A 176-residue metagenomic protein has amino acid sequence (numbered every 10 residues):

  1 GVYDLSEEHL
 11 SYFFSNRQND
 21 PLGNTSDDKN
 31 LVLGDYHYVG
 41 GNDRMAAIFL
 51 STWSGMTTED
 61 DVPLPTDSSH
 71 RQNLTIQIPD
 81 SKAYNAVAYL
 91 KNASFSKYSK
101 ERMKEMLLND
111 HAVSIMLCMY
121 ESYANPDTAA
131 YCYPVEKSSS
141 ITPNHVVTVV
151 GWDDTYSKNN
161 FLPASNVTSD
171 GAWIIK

Functional and structural regions predicted by a protein language model:
D4, H9-S169, K176: Predominantly the structural core of cysteine protease catalytic domains
